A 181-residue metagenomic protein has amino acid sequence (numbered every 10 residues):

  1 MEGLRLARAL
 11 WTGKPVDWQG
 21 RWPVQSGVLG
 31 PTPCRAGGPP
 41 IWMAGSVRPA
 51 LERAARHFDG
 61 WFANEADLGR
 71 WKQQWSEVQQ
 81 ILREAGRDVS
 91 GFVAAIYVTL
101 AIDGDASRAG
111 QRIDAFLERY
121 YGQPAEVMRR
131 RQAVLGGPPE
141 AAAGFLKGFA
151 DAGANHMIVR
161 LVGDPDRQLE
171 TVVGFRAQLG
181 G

Functional and structural regions predicted by a protein language model:
M1-G181: Active-site-adjacent structural elements that line small-molecule/cofactor binding pockets in enzymes
